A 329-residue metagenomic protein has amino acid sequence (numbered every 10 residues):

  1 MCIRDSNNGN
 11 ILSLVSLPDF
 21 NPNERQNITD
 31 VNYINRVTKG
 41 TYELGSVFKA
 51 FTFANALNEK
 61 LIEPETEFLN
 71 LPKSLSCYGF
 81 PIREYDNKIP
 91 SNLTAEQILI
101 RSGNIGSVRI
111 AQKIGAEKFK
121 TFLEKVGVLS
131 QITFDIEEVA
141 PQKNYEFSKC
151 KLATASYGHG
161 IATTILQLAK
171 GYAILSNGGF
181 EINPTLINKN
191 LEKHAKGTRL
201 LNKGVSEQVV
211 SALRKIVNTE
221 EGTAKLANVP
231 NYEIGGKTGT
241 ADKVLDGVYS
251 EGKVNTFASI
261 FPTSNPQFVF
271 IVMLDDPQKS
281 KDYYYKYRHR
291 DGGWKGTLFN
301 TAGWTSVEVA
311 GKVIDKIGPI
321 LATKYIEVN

Functional and structural regions predicted by a protein language model:
R4-S46, F51-R290, A302, S306 (+1 more regions): Beta-lactam-recognizing serine transpeptidase/beta-lactamase-like catalytic domain environment
G197, R290-N329: Short, gly/Ser/Thr-rich active-site loops of penicillin-recognizing serine hydrolases
